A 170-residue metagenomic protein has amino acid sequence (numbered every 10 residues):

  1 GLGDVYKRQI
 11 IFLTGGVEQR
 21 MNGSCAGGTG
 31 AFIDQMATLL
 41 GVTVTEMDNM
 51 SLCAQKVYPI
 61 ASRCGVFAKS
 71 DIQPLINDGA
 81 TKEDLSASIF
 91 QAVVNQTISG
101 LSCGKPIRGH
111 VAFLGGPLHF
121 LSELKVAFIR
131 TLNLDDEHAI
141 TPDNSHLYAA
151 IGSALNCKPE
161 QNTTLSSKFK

Functional and structural regions predicted by a protein language model:
G1-Y6: Short, small-residue-biased leader/transition segments that mark boundaries at the very start of proteins
K7-L13: Short beta-strand scaffold segments in enzyme catalytic cores
V17-K56, L155-P159: Glycine-rich phosphate-binding loop plus the immediately following alpha-helix
G30-D34, T141-K170: Glycine-rich phosphate-binding/hydrolytic loop that grips phosphoryl groups
T43-L75, S167-F169: Internal, active-site/partner-interface "lid" segment
A68-S99, H146: Adenine-nucleotide phosphate-binding core of ATP-dependent small-molecule kinases
S102-T131, P142-H146: Glycine-rich phosphate-binding loops at beta-strand->alpha-helix junctions
